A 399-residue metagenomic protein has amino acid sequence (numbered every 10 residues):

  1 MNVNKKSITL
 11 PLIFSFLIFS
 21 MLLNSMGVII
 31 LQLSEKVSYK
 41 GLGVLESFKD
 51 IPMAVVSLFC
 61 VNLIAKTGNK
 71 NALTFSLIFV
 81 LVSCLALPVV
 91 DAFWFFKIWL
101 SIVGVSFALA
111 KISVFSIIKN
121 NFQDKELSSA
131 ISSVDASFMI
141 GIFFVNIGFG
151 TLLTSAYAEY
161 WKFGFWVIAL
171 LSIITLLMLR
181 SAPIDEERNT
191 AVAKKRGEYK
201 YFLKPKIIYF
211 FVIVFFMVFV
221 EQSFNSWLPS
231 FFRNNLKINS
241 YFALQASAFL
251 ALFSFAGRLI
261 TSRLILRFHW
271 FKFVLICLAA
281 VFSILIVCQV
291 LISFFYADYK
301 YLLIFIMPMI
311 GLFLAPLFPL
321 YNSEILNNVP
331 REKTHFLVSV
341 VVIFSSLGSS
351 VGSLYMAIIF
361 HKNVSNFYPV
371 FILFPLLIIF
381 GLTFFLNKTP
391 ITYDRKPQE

Functional and structural regions predicted by a protein language model:
M26-G27, P205-A248: Extracytoplasmic gate region of multi-pass secondary transporters
V55-D91: Conserved MFS/SLC helix-loop-helix module at the cytosolic interface between two early adjacent transmembrane helices
V56-G68, R258-W270, F360: Helix-to-loop junctions at the C-terminal end of transmembrane segments in multipass secondary transporters
S101-A136: Cytoplasmic helix-loop-helix junction between adjacent transmembrane helices in 12-TM secondary transporters
L109-F122, A315-V329: Intracellular juxtamembrane helix-capping segments at the cytosolic ends of symmetry-related transmembrane helices
S133-P183: Helix-loop-helix hairpin linking two adjacent transmembrane segments in secondary transporters
F271-Y321: C-terminal transmembrane helical hairpin of 12-TM major facilitator-type secondary transporters
N328-V364: A late C-terminal transmembrane helix in Major Facilitator Superfamily
